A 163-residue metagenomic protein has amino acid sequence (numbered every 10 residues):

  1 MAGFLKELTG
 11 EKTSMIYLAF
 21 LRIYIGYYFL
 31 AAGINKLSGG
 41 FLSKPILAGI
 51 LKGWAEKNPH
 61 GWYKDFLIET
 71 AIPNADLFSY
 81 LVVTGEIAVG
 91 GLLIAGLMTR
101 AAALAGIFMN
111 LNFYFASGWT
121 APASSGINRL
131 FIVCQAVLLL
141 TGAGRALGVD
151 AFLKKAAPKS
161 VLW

Functional and structural regions predicted by a protein language model:
M1-A88, A95-W163: Extended, low-polarity transmembrane helix blocks
